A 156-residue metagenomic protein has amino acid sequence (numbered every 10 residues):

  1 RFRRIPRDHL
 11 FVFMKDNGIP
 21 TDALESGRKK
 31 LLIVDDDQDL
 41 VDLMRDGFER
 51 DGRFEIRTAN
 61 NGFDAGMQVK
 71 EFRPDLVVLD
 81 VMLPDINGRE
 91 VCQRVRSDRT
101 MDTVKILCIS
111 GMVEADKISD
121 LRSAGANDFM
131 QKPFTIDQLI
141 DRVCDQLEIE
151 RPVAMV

Functional and structural regions predicted by a protein language model:
R1-I19: Short helix-start
H9, F134-V143: C-terminal output helix
D42-R50: Charged docking surfaces used in two-component/phosphorelay signaling
T58-L76: Acidic, metal-coordinating helix/loop segments flanking the phosphotransfer/catalytic sites of two-component signaling
N61-D64, N87-Q93: Acidic catalytic/metal-coordinating carboxylates
P84, D102, E114: The feature encodes the CheY-like receiver
E90, V113-M130, D141: Alpha4 helix (beta4-alpha4-beta5 surface) of REC/receiver domains from two-component response regulators
